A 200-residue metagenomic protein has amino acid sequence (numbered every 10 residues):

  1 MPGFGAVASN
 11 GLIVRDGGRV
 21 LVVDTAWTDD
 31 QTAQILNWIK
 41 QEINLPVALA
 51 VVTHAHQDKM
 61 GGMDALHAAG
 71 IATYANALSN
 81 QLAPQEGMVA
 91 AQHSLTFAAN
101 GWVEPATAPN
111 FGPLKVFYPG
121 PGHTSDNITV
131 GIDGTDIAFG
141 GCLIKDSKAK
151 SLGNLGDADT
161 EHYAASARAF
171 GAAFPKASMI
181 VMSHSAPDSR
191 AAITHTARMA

Functional and structural regions predicted by a protein language model:
M1-G18, G101: Zn-dependent metallo-beta-lactamase
G17-R19, D29-Y74, P175-M179: Active-site metal-binding motif and surrounding structural segment of the metallo-beta-lactamase
R19-V20, W27-T28, F117-G122, D126-A191: Metallo-beta-lactamase
Q31-A33, D58-G61, L82-Q85, K148-A149 (+1 more regions): Extracytoplasmic/secreted cell-surface and envelope-processing proteins
V51-V52, A77-P84, V181-H184: Active-site neighborhood of divalent metal-dependent phosphoester/pyrophosphate hydrolases
A69, A77-G120, T124-S125, G134 (+2 more regions): Metallo-beta-lactamase
Y74-A77, G140: Generic beta-sheet signal
R190-A200: Short, electropositive alpha-helical surface patch
